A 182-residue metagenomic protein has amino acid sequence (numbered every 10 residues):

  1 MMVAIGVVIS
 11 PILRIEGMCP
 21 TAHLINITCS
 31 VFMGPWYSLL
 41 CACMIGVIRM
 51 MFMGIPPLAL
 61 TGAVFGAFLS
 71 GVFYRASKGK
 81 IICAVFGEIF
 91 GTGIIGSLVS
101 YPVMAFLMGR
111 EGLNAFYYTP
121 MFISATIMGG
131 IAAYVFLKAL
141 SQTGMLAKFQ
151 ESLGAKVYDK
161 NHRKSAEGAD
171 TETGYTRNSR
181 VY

Functional and structural regions predicted by a protein language model:
M1-Y182: Loop-helix junctions at membrane interfaces
